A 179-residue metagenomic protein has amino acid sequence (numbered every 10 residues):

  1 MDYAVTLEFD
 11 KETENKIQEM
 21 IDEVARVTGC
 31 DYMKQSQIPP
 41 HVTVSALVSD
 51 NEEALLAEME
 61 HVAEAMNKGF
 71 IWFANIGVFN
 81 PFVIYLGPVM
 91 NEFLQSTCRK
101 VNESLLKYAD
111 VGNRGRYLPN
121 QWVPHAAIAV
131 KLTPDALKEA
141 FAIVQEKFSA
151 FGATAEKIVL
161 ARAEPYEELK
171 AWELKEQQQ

Functional and structural regions predicted by a protein language model:
M1-F70, F93-G152, E167-Q179: Basic, often amphipathic N-terminal segments
A4, V83, K157: Short hydrophobic/aromatic beta-strand or adjacent loop that forms the aromatic wall/cage of a ligand/substrate-binding
V44, Y85-L86, I128, L160: Short hydrophobic/aromatic-rich beta-strand segments that constitute the beta-sheet cores of beta-sandwich/beta-barrel
E64, K68-F79, Y85-P88, N113: Hydrophobic, well-structured mid-protein blocks that either form specific transmembrane helices
I76-F79, E156-E168: Glycine-rich beta-strand-turn "strand-cap" elements at beta-sheet edges
F79-F82, N120-W122: Acidic/polar active-site rim loop that often engages polyanionic ligands
